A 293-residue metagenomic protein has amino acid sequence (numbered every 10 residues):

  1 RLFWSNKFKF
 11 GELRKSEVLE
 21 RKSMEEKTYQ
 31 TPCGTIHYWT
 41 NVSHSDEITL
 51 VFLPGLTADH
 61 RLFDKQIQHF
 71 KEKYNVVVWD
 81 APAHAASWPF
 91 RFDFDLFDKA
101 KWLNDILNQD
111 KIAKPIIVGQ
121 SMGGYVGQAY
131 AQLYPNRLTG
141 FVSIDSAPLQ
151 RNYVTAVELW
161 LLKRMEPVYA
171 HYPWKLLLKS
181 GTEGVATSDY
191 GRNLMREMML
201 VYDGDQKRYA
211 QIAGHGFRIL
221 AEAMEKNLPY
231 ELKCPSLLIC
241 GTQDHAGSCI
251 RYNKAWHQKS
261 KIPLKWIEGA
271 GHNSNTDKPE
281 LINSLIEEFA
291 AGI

Functional and structural regions predicted by a protein language model:
M24-T35: N-terminal cap/lid segment of alpha/beta-hydrolase-fold proteins
H37-A86: Conserved HGGG/HGGXW glycine-rich cap/lid loop of the alpha/beta-hydrolase fold
V77-V118, S284: Active-site loop/oxyanion-hole signature of alpha/beta-hydrolase fold enzymes
G119, G123, G127: Gly/Ala-rich beta-loop-alpha elbow adjacent to hydrolase catalytic centers
Q132, F141-H171: Flexible "cap/lid" loop of the alpha/beta hydrolase fold
N152-V154, H171-E231: Conserved alpha/beta-hydrolase catalytic His-Asp/Glu region
L237-A270, T276: Conserved loop-alpha-helix segment in the C-terminal half of the alpha/beta-hydrolase fold that carries the catalytic
T276-E288: Post-His helix in hydrolase/transferase enzymes
